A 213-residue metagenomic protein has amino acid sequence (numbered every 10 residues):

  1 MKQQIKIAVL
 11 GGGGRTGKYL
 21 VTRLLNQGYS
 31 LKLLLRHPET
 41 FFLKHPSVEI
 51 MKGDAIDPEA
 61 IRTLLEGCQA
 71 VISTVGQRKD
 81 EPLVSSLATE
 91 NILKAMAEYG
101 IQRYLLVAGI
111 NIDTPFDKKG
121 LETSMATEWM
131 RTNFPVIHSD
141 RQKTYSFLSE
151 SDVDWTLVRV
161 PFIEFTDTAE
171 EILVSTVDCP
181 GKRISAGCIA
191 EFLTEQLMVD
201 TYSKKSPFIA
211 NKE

Functional and structural regions predicted by a protein language model:
K6-Q27: N-terminal Rossmann NAD(P)H-binding glycine-rich loop of SDR-like oxidoreductase domains
L34-E39, D54-A55: N-terminal Rossmann-fold cofactor-binding loop
P46-C68: Conserved Rossmann-fold cofactor-binding substructure of NAD(P)-dependent oxidoreductases
L65, Q69-I72, L105: N-terminal Rossmann-like NAD(P) cofactor-binding module of classical short-chain dehydrogenase/reductase
Q77-L105, S139, K143: NAD(P)-cofactor binding segment of oxidoreductase domains
V84, V158, K182-T194, K205: Substrate-positioning beta->alpha
T114, S151, D167-E171, Q196-K205: Glycine/proline-rich active-site loop of Rossmann-fold NAD(P)-dependent oxidoreductases
Y145-T166: Conserved beta-loop-beta element that borders a ligand/cofactor-binding pocket
